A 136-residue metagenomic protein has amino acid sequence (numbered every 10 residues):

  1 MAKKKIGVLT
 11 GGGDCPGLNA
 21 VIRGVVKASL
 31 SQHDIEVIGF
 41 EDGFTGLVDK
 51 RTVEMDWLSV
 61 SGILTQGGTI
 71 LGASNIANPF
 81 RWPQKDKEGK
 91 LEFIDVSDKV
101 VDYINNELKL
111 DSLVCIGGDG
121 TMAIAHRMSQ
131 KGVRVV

Functional and structural regions predicted by a protein language model:
M1-G11, V21-D111, G120: A cross-family phosphate/adenosyl-ligand binding-site feature
D14: Glycine-rich phosphate/diphosphate-binding loops and the adjacent beta-loop-alpha structural elements that coordinate
I38, M128-V136: Short, acidic/small-residue loops that bind anionic groups at enzyme active sites
V114: Gly/Thr-rich phosphate-binding loop signature of adenosyl cofactor/nucleotide-binding cores
G117, R127: N-terminal glycine-/lysine-enriched basic segments
A123-I124: Phosphate- and divalent-cation-binding pockets in alpha/beta enzyme and binding domains that engage nucleotide-derived
